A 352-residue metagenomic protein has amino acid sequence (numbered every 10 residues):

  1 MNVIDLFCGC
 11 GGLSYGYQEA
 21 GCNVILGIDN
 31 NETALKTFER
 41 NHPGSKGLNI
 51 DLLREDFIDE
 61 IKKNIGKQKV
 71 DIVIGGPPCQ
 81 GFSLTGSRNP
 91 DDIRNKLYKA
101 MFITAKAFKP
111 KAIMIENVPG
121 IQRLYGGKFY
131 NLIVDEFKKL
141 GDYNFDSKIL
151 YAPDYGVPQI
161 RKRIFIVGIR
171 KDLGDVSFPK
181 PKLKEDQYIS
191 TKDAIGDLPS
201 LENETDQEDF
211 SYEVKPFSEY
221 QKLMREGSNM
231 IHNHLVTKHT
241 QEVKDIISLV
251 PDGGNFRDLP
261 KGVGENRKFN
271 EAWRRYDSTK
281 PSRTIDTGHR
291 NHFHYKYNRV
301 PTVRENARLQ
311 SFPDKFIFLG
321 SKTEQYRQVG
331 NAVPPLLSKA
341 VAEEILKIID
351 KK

Functional and structural regions predicted by a protein language model:
N2-K109, P119-R123, K128, K138: Core alpha/beta nucleotide-donor-binding catalytic domains of modification enzymes
P43, P77-P78, P110, P158 (+2 more regions): Proline-centered helix-kink/hinge sites
I50, K148-L150, S321: Conserved beta-strand termini and adjacent loop/short-helix elements that scaffold enzyme active sites in alpha/beta
E60-K67, F82-V263: Class I S-adenosyl-L-methionine
P78-Q80, K171, R290, D314-K315: Short connector loops/turns at beta-strand edges and beta->alpha or beta->beta junctions
F217-K352: C-terminal target-recognition/interaction regions appended to catalytic cores
